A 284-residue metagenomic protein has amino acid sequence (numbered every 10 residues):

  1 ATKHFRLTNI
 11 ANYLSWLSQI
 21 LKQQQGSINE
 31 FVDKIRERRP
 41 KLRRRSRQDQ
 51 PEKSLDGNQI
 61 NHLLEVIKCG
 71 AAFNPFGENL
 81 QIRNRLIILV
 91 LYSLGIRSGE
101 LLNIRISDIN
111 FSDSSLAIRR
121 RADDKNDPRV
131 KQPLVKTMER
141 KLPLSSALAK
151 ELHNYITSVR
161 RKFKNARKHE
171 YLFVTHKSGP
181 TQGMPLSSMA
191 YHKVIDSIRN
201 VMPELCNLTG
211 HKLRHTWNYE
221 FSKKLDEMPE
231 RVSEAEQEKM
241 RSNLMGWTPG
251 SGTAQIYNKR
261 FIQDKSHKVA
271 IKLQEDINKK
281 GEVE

Functional and structural regions predicted by a protein language model:
A1-Q48, G70-N74: N-terminal core-binding DNA-recognition domain of tyrosine recombinases/integrases
K22-Q23, L91-S114: Short, charged phosphate-coordinating catalytic segments
R43-V66, D127-S146, K164-H169: DNA breakage-rejoining catalytic core of tyrosine-based enzymes
E65-S98: Basic, Lys/Arg- and aromatic-enriched nucleic-acid-binding interface segment
F73-N74, G179, H192-N243, W247-S251: Short, basic (Lys/Arg/His-rich) helix/loop patches that form interaction surfaces in the mid-to-C-terminal regions
N103-K150: Conserved tyrosine-mediated DNA breakage-rejoining catalytic core shared by Y-recombinases
S145-N207: Active-site/catalytic core of tyrosine-dependent DNA strand-transfer enzymes
M245-Q274: Catalytic-site neighborhood detector that most strongly recognizes the C-terminal catalytic loop/helix of tyrosine
